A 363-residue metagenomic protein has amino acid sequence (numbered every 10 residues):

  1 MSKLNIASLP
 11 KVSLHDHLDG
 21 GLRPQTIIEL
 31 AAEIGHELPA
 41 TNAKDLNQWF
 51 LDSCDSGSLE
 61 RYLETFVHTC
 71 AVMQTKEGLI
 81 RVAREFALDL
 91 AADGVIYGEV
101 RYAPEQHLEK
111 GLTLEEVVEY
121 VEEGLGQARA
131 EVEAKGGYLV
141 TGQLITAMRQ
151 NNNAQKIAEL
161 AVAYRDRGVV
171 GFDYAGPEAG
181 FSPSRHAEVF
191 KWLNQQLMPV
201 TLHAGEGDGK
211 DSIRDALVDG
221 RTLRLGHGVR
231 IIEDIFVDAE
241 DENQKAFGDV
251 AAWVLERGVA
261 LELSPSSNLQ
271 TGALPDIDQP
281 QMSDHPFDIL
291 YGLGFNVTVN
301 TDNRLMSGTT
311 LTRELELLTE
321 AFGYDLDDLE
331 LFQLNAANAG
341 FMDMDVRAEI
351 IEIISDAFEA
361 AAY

Functional and structural regions predicted by a protein language model:
M1-M198, E206-R224, R230-Y363: Metal-cofactor-binding active-site regions of metalloenzymes
H203: Short HxH-centered metal-ligating active-site micro-motif
